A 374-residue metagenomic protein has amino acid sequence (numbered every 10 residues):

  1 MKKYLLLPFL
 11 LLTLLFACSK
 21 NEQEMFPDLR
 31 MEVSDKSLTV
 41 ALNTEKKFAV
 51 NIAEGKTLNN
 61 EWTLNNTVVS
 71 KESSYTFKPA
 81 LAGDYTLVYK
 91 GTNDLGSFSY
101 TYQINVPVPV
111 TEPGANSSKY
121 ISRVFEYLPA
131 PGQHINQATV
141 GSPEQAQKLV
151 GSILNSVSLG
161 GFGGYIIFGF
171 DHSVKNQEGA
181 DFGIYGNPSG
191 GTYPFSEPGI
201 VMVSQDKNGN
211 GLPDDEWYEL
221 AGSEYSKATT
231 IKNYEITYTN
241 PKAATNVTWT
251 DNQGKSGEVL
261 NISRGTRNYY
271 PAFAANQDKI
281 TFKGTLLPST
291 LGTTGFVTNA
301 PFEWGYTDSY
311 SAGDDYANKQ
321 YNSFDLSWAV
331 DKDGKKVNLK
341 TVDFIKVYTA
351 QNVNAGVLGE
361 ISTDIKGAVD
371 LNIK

Functional and structural regions predicted by a protein language model:
M1-K47, L95-T101, V108-E112: Bacterial Sec-dependent N-terminal signal peptides
F48-E54: Aromatic/hydrophobic beta-strand junction motif of beta-rich domains
E54-E61: Solvent-exposed loop segments of extracellular immunoglobulin-like
E61-K78: Surface-exposed, flexible coil segments in extracellular/virion-facing regions
G83-L87, D343: Exposed beta-strand face motif in extracellular beta-rich ectodomains
N105-E197, A221-K374: A domain-level signal for the mature, folded cores of soluble proteins
K207-E216: Acidic, glycine-anchored loop motifs typical of Ca2+
